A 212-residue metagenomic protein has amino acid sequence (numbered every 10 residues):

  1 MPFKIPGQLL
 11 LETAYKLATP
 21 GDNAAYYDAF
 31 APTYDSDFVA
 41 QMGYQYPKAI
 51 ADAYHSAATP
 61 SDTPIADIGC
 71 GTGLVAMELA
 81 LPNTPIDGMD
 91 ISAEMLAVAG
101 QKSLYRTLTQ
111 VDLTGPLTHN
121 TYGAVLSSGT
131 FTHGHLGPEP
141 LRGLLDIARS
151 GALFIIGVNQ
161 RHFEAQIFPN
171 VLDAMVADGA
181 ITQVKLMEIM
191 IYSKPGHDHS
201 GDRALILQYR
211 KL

Functional and structural regions predicted by a protein language model:
M1-P20: N-terminal auxiliary segments of SAM/dcSAM-dependent transferases
G43-S61: Conserved alpha-helix/loop element of class I SAM-dependent methyltransferases that forms part of the SAM/SAH-binding
A66-P116: Class I SAM-dependent methyltransferase SAM/SAH-binding core
G115-V125: A short acidic, Gly/Pro-enriched loop at the edge of an enzyme's catalytic core that lines a small-molecule cofactor
G123-G137, Q160: A short SAM/SAH-binding and catalytic strip from SAM-dependent methyltransferases
E139-S150: A short glycine-rich, Lys/Arg-flanked "PGG" loop and its adjoining helix->strand segment in the class I
G151-Q160: Conserved beta-strand signature within the Rossmann-like core of class I S-adenosyl-L-methionine
A180-L212: Class I S-adenosyl-L-methionine
